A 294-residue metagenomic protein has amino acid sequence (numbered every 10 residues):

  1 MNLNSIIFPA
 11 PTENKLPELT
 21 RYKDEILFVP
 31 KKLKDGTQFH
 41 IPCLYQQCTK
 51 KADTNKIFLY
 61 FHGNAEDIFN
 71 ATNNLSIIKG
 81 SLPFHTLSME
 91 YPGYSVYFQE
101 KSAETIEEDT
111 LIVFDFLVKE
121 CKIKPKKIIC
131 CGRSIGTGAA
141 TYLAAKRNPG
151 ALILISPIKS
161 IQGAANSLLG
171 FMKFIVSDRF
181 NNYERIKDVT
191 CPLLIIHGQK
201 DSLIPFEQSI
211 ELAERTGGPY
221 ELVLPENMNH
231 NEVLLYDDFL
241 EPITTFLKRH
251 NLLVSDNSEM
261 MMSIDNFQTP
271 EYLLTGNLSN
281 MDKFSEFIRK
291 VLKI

Functional and structural regions predicted by a protein language model:
M1-K34, D282-I294: An N-terminal hydrophobic leader/cap segment in hydrolases
N64-I78, E100, E207: The serine-hydrolase catalytic nucleophile loop
N73-N74, N182, C191, P205-E214: Short alpha-helix in the alpha/beta-hydrolase fold that links the catalytic acid
K79-F98: Conserved alpha/beta-hydrolase
E100-C121, E184: Alpha/beta-hydrolase active-site loop
D188-T190, L194-H197, D201: Short beta-strand/loop motif that positions the catalytic acidic residue of the alpha/beta-hydrolase fold
Q199-I204, H230-N231: Acidic catalytic loop of the alpha/beta-hydrolase fold
I210-E232: Catalytic histidine neighborhood in serine/cysteine hydrolases with alpha/beta-hydrolase-type architecture
